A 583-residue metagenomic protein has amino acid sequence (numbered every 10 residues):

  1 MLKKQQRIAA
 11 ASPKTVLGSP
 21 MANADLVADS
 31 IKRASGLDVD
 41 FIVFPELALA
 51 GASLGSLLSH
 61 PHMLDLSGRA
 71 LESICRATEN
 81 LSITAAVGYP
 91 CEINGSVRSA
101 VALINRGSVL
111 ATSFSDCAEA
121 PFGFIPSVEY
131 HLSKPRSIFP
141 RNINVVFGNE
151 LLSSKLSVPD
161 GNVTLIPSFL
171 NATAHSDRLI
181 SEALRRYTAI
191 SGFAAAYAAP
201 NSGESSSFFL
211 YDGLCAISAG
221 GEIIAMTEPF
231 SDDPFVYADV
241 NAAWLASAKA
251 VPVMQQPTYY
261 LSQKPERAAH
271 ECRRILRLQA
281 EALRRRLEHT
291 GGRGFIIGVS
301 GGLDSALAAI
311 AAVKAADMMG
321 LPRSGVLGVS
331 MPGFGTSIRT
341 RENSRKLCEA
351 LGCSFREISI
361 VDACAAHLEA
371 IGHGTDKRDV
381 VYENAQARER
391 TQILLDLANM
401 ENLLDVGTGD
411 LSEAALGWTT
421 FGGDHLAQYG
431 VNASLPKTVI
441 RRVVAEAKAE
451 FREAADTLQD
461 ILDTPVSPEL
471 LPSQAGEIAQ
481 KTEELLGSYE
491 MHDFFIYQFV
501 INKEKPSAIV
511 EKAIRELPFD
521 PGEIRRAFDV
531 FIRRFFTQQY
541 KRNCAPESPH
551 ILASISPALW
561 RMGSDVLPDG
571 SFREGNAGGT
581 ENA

Functional and structural regions predicted by a protein language model:
M1-G298, A309, K314-G325: Enzyme catalytic cores with a strong preference for nitrogen-chemistry domains
K4-R7, G18, G192-F193, S205 (+3 more regions): ATP/NTP-dependent adenylation/nucleotidyl-transfer catalytic domains that generate, transfer, or process NMP-activated
